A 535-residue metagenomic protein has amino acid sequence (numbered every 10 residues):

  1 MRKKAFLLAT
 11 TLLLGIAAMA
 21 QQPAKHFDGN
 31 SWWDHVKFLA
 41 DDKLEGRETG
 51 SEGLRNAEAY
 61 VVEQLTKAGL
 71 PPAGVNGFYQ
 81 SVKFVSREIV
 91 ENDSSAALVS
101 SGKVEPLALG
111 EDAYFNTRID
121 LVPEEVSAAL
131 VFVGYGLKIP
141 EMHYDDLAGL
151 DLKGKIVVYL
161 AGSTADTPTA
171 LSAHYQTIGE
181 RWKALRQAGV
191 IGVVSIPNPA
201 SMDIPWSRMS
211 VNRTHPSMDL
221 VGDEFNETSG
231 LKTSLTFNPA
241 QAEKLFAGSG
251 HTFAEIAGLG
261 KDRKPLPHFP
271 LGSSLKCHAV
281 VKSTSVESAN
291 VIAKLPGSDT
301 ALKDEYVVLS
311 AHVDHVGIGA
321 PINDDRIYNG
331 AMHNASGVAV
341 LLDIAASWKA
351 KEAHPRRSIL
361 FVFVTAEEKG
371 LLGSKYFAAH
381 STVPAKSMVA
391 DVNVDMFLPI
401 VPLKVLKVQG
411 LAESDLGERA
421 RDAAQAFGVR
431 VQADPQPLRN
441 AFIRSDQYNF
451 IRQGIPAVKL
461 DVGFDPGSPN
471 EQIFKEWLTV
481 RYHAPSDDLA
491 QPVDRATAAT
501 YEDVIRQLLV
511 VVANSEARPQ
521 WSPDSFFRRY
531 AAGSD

Functional and structural regions predicted by a protein language model:
L8-A17: Bacterial N-terminal signal peptides
P23, E91, S100-G102, L109-D145 (+4 more regions): Soluble metallo-hydrolase cores and metallopeptidase-like ectodomains found primarily in the secretory/periplasmic
H26-E52, A68, A73-G74, K83 (+5 more regions): N-terminal capping segment at the start of a domain
D42-T164, L271, E287-S288: Noncatalytic luminal/extracellular "stalk/propeptide" segments of secretory-pathway proteins
P106-G110, P123, L220-F253, V364-I473: Metal-dependent peptidase/peptidase-like ectodomains
A108-L231, P296, Y306, R326-N329 (+3 more regions): Extracellular/luminal Protease-associated
H174-E180, A184, S201, G317 (+1 more regions): Acidic/histidine-rich catalytic neighborhood of metal-dependent amide-processing enzymes
R186, P197, K261-R263, H268 (+2 more regions): Active-site-adjacent substrate-binding region of metalloamidase/peptidase-like peptide-processing proteins
